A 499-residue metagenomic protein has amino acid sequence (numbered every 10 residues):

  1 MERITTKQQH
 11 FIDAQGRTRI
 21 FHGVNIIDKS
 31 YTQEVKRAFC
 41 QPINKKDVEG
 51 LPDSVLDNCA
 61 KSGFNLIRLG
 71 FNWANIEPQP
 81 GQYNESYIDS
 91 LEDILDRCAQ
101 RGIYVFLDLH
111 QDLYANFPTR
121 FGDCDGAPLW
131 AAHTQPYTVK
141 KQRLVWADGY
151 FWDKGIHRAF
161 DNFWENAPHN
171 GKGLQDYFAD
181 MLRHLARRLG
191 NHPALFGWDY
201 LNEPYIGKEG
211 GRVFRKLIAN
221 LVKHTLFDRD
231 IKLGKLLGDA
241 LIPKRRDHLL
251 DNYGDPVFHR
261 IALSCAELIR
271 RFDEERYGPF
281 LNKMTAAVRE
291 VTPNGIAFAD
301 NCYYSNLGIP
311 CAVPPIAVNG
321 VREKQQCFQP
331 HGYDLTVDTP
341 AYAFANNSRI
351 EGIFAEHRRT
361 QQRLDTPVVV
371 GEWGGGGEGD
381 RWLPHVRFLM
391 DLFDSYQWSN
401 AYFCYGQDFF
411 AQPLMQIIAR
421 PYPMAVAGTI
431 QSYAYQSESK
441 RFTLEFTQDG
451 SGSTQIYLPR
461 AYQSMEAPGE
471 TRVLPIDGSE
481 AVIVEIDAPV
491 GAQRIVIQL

Functional and structural regions predicted by a protein language model:
T6-Q8, G50-L56, Y303-N319, I350-R358 (+1 more regions): Alpha-helical scaffolding within the catalytic cores of extracellular/periplasmic polymer-degrading hydrolases
K7-F21, N25-A286, E290-G295, N301-G308: Active-site mouth of glycoside hydrolases
K45-G50, I76-E77, N84-E85, Y205-I206 (+5 more regions): Acidic-and-aromatic substrate-binding clefts and catalytic sites of carbohydrate-active enzymes
D57-G63, L189-G190, P314-Q325, R358-D365 (+1 more regions): Acidic (Asp/Glu)-rich catalytic clusters
G234-S264, P314-N346: Aromatic- and acid-rich polysaccharide-binding/catalytic face of secreted or lumenal carbohydrate-active enzymes
Q325-Y333, T339, N346, I350-I417: Substrate-binding cleft of secreted/luminal carbohydrate-active enzymes
W382-M465: Extended, alpha-helix-rich binding/interface surfaces that flank or overlap catalytic cores and mediate recognition
S437-L499: C-terminal beta-sandwich/jelly-roll accessory domains of carbohydrate-active enzymes
